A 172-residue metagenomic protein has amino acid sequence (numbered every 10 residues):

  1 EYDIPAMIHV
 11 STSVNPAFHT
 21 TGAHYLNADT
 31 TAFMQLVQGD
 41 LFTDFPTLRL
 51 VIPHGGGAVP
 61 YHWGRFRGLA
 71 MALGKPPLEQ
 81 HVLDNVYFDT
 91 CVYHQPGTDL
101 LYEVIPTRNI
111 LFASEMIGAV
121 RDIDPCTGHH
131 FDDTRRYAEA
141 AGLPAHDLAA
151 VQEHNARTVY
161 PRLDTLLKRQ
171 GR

Functional and structural regions predicted by a protein language model:
E1-L111, R169-G171: Catalytic pocket-lining loop regions of alpha/beta-barrel enzymes, especially the amidohydrolase/enolase/GH5 lineages
F88, D99-L100, I105-L111, I117-R172: Mid-to-C-terminal alpha-helical segments outside catalytic/metal-binding sites
